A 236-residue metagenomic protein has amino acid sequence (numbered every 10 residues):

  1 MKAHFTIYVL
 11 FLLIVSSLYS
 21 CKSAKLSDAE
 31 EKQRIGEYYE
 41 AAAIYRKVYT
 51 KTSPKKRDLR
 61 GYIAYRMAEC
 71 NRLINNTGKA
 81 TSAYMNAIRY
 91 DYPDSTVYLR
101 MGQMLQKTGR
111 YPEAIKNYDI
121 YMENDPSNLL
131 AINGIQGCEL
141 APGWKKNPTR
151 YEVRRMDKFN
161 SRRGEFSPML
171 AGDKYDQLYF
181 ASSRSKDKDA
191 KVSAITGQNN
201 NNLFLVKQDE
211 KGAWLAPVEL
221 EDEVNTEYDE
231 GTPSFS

Functional and structural regions predicted by a protein language model:
I35, P93, V97-Q103, K107-S236: Short, conserved micro-motifs composed of acidic
V48, N86-A87, I120-Y121: Canonical positions in the second alpha-helix
